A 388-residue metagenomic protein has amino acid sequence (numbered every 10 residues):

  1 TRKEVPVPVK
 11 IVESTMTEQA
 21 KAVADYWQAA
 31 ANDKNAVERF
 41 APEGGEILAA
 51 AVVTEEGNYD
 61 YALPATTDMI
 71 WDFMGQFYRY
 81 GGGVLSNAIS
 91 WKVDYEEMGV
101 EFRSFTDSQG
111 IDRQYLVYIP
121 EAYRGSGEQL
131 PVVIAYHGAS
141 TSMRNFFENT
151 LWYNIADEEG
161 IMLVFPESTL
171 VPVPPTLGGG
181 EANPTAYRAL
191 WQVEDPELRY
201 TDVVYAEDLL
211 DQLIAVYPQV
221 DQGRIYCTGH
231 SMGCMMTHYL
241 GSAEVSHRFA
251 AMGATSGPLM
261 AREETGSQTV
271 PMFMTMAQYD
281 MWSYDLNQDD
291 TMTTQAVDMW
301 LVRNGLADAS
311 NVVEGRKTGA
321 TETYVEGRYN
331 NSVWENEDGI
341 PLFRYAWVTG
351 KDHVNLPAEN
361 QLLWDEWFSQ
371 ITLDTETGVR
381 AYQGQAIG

Functional and structural regions predicted by a protein language model:
R2-V132, E158, L198, T228-E244 (+5 more regions): A domain-start/cap signature at the N-terminus of enzymes
I11, M274-M276: Short beta-strand/loop motif that positions the catalytic acidic residue of the alpha/beta-hydrolase fold
T17-E18, D60, Y279-Y284, D290 (+1 more regions): Acidic catalytic loop of the alpha/beta-hydrolase fold
Q19-W27, F147-N149, S283-V302, V312-G315 (+2 more regions): Short alpha-helix in the alpha/beta-hydrolase fold that links the catalytic acid
A22, Y26, A65, M69-F73 (+11 more regions): Extracytoplasmic/secreted proteins, especially bacterial periplasmic and envelope-associated proteins
E121-E128, P184-M232: Gly/Ser-rich "nucleophile elbow"/oxyanion-hole loop immediately N-terminal to the catalytic nucleophile in hydrolases
Y123-T176, F249, A261-R262, W282-Y284: Short substrate-entry loop that stabilizes the transition state in hydrolases
R344-A358: Active-site-adjacent mobile loop/cap segments within catalytic or ligand-binding domains
